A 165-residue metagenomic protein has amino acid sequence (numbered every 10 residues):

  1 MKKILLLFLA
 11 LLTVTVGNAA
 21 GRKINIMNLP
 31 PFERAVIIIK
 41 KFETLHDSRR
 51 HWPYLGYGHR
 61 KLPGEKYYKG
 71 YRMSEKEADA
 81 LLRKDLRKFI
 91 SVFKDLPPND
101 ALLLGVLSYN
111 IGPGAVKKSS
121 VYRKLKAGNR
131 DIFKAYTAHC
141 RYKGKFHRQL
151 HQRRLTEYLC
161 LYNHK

Functional and structural regions predicted by a protein language model:
I4-T13: Sec-dependent N-terminal signal peptides
T13-A19: C-terminal segment of classical bacterial N-terminal signal peptides
A20-D47, H59-Y68, R72-F93, G114-K165: Long, amphipathic alpha-helical surface segments
P53: Short, His- and charge-rich active-site/binding loops that engage polyanionic ligands
K94-D100: Structural motif
A101-G112: Long, amphipathic, charge-rich alpha-helical segments that form helical bundles/coiled-coils
